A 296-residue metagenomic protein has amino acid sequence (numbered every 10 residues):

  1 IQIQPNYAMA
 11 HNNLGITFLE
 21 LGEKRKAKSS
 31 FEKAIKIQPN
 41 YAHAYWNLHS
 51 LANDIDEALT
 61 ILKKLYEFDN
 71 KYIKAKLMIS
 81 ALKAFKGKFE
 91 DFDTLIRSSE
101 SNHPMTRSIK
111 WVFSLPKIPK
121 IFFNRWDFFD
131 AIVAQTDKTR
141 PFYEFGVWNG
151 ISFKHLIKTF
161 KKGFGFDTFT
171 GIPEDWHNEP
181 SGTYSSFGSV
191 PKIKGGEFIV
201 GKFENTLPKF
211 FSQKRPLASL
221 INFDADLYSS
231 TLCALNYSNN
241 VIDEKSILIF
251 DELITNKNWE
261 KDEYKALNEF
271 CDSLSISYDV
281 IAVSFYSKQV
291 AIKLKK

Functional and structural regions predicted by a protein language model:
Y7, Y41, K71-Y72: Residue-level recognition of tetratricopeptide repeat
M9-E20, H43-S50, L77-M78: Conserved alpha-helical positions within TPR/SEL1-like repeat arrays
L21, A52-I55, K86: Structural motif corresponding to the intra-repeat A-B loop/turn of tetratricopeptide repeats
A84-T139: Class I SAM-dependent methyltransferase Rossmann-like catalytic core, especially the SAM/SAH-binding loop
K138-K296: S-adenosylmethionine/decaboxylated-SAM
